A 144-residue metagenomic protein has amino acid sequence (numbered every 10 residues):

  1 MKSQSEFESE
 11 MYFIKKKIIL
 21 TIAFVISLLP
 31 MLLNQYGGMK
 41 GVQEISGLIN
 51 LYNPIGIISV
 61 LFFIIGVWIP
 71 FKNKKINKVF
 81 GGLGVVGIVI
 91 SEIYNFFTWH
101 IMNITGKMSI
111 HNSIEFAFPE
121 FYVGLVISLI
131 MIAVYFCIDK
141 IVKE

Functional and structural regions predicted by a protein language model:
M1-L33, C137-E144: Cytosolic juxtamembrane helix and N-cap/initiation of the first transmembrane helix
S9-L20, L48-Y52, N73-F80, I114-G124: Membrane-interface helix-boundary signature
K16-L20, K107-V142: Alpha-helical membrane-associated segments of multi-pass integral membrane proteins
K16-V60, N95: Hydrophobic transmembrane helix segments
L33-Q43, I69-K75, F97-I104, V134-E144: Juxtamembrane transmembrane-helix termini
G37-Y52, I93-V123: Interfacial non-cytosolic loop connecting adjacent transmembrane helices
N53-V67, L125-I130: Hydrophobic alpha-helical transmembrane segments
G66-W99: Loop-to-transmembrane helix junctions at the membrane interface
